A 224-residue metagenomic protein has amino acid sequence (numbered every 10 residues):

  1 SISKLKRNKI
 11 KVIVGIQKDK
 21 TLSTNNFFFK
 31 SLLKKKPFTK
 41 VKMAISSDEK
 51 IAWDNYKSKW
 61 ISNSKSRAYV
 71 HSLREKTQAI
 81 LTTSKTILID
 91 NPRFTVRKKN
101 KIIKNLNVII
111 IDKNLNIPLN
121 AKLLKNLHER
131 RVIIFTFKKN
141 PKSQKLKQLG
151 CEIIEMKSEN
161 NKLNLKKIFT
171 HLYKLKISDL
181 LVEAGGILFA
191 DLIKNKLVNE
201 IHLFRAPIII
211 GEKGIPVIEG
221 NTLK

Functional and structural regions predicted by a protein language model:
S1-S3, I16-Q17: Hydrophobic alpha-helical segments characteristic of multipass inner/organellar membrane proteins
R7, K11, D19, S31 (+1 more regions): Enzymes that bind and transform nitrogen-containing heteroaromatic metabolites
S23-F28: Conserved phosphate-binding catalytic cores of ATP/NTP-utilizing and phosphoryl-transfer enzymes
